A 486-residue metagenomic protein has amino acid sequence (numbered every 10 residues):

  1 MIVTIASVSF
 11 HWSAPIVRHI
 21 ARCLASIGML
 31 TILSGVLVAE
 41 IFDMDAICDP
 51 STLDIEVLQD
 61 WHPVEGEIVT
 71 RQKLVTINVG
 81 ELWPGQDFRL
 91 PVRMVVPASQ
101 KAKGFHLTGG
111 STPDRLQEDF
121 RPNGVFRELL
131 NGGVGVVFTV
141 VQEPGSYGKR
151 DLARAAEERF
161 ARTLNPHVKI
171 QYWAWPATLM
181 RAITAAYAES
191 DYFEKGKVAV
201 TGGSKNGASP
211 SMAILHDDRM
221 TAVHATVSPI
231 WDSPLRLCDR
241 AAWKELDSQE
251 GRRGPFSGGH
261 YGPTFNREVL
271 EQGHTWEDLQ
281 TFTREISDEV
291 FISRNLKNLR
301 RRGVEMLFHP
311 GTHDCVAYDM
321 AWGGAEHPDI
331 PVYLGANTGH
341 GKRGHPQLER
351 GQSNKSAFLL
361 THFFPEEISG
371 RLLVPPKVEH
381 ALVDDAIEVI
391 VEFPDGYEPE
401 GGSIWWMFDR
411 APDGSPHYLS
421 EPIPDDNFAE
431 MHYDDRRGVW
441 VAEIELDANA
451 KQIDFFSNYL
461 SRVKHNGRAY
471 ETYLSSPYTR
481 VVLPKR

Functional and structural regions predicted by a protein language model:
I55-S99: N-terminal cap/lid segment of alpha/beta-hydrolase-fold proteins
P91-V92, A102-T112: Short beta-strand element of the alpha/beta-hydrolase
T112-Q117, F126-A177, D232-A242: Cap/lid segment of the alpha/beta-hydrolase catalytic domain
R162-A177, R181-S204: Gly/Ser-rich "nucleophile elbow"/oxyanion-hole loop immediately N-terminal to the catalytic nucleophile in hydrolases
M212-T275, L334-A336: Hydrolase active-site cap/lid region
G273-N337, F393-G402: Serine-hydrolase catalytic core
P331-K355: Histidine-bearing beta->alpha loop at or near hydrolase active sites
L360-W406, D434-R436: Surface beta-strand/loop "capping" patches
